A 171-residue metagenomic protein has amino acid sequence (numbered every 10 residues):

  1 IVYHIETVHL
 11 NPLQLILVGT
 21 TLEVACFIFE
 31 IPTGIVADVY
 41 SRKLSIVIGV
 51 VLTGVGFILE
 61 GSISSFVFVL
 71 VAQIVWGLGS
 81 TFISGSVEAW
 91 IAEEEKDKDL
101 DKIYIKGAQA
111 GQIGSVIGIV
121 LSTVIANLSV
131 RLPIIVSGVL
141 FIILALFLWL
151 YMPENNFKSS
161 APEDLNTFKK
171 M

Functional and structural regions predicted by a protein language model:
I1-Q14: Short amphipathic helix-loop junctions that connect adjacent transmembrane helices in Major Facilitator Superfamily/SLC
I1-V2, V18-A37, S41-G56, F68-A126 (+2 more regions): Substrate-agnostic recognition of the 12-TM MFS/MFS-like secondary transporter fold
I5-T7, I35, I63: Short, hydrophobic transmembrane alpha-helix segments
H9, S41, S62-F68: Helix-breaking motifs and short loop linkers at transmembrane-helix boundaries and internal kinks in secondary membrane
P12, F66, L70, T167-M171: Primarily residues marking transmembrane-helix entry/exit sites
G61-V67, N127-L132: Transmembrane helix interruption/hinge and helix-loop junction motifs
L132-L150: Symmetry-related core transmembrane helices of the 12-TM Major Facilitator Superfamily/SLC fold
Y151-M171: Juxtamembrane intracellular "pre-TM" segments in multi-pass secondary transporters
